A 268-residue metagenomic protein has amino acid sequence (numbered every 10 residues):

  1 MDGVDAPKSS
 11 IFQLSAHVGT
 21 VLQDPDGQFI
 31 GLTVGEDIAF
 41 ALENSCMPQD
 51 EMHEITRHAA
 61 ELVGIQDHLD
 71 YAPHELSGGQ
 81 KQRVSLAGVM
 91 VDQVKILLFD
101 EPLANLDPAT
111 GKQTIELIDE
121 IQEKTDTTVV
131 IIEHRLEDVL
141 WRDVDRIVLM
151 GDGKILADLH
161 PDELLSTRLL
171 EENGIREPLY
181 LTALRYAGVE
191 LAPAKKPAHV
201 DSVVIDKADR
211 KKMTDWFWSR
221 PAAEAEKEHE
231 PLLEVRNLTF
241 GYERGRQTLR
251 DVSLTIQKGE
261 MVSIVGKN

Functional and structural regions predicted by a protein language model:
M1-Q13: ABC ATPase NBD Q-loop/coupling interface
D50-H68, L233: Conserved ABC ATPase "signature" region
A72-L76, Q80: Conserved ABC ATPase signature
L86-A87, T114: Hydrophobic anchor residue at the start of the ABC signature
L97-D100: Catalytic Walker B motif of ABC-type/P-loop ATPase nucleotide-binding domains
K154-Y180: Conserved beta-strand-loop-alpha-helix hinge in the C-terminal portion of ABC ATPase nucleotide-binding domains
V265-K267: The feature captures the beta-strand-to-loop junction immediately N-terminal to the Walker
